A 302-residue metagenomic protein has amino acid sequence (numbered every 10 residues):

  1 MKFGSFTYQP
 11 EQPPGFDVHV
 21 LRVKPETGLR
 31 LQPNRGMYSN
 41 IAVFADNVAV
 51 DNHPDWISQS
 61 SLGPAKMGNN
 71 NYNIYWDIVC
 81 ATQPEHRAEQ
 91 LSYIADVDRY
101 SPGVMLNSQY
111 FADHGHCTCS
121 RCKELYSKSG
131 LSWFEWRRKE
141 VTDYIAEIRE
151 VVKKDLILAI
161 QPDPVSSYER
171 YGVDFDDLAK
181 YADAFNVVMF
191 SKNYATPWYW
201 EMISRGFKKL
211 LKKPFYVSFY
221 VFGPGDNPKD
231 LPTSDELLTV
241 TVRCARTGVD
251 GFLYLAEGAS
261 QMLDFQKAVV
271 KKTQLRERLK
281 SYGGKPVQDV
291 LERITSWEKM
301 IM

Functional and structural regions predicted by a protein language model:
M1-P33, D96-G103, L178-A184, R243-F252: Catalytic domains of carbohydrate-active enzymes, especially glycoside hydrolases
K2-S5, H19-L21, R35-I41, V104-L106 (+4 more regions): Hydrophobic faces of well-ordered beta-strands that scaffold small-molecule active sites in alpha/beta enzyme cores
P13-G63, K128-K154: Aromatic-lined substrate-binding rim segments of carbohydrate-active enzymes
Y38, L131-K229, F265-Q266, T273-R278 (+1 more regions): Glycoside hydrolase catalytic-domain groove-lining segments
S39-D96, T239-V240: Active-site-adjacent "subsite" loops/lids of carbohydrate-active enzymes
I78-Y110, D177, R243-T247: An active-site-proximal structural segment forming one wall of the substrate-binding cleft that immediately precedes
G103-L131: Active-site-proximal loop/short-helix segments that contain or immediately flank catalytic acid/base residue(s)
F190-T196, S218-M302: Substrate-binding cleft of secreted/luminal carbohydrate-active enzymes
